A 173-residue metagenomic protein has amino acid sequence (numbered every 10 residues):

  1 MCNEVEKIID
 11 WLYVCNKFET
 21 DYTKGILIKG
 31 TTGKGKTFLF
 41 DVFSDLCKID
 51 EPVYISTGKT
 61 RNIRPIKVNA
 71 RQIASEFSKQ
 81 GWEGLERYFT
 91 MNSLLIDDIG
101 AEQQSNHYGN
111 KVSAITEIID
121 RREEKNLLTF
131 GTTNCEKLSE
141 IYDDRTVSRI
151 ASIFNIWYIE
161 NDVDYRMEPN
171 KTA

Functional and structural regions predicted by a protein language model:
M1-E19: N-terminal pre-Walker A segment at the start of P-loop NTPase domains
D10-Y13, D45, D120: Surface-exposed alpha-helical segments enriched in charged/polar residues
Y22-F40: Walker A/P-loop nucleotide-binding motif
G25-L27, S93, L128: Residue-level preference for the first positions of well-ordered beta-strands
G30, S78-G81, E140-V147: Glycine-centered helix-coil hinge/cap
D45-P65: Post-Walker A helix-loop "phosphate-sensing" segment adjacent to the P-loop in P-loop NTPases
R61, P65-E124: Conserved nucleotide-sensing/catalytic segment adjacent to the nucleotide-binding pocket in NTP-handling enzymes
A101-A173: Replace "adjacent to P-loop NTPase cores in ATP/GTP-dependent enzymes" with "adjacent to NTP-binding cores
